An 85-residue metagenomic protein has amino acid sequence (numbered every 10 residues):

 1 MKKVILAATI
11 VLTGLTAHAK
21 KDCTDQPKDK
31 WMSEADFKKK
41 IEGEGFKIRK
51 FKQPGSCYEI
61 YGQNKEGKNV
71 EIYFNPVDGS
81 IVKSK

Functional and structural regions predicted by a protein language model:
M1-A19: Classic N-terminal secretory signal peptides
I5, A35-D36, D78: Solvent-exposed, flexible loop/coil residues
H18-P27: Cleaved targeting-peptide boundary
K28-S56: N-terminal targeting signals for Sec/Tat export/insertion, comprising classic cleavable signal peptides
I41, P54, I60-Q63, F74 (+1 more regions): Conserved histidines in hydrophobic membrane contexts and catalytic metal-binding motifs
K65-G67: Glycine-centered tight beta-turn/hairpin loop motif at sheet-sheet or coil-to-beta transitions
V70-I72: Short beta-strand segments
S80-K85: A short, surface-exposed interaction/processing loop segment used at functional sites
